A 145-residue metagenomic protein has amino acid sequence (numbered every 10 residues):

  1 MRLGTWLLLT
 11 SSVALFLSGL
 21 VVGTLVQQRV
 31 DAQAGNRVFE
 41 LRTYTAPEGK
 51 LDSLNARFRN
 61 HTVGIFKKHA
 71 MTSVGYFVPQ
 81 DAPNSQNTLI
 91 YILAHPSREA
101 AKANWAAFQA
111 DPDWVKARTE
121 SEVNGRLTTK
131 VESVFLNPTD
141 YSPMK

Functional and structural regions predicted by a protein language model:
G4-L8, V22-G35, A56-V74, A94-F135: An amphipathic, aromatic/His-enriched active-site/gating alpha helix that lines ligand/cofactor pockets
S12-T24: Hydrophobic alpha-helical membrane-insertion segments, chiefly the h-region of N-terminal signal peptides
V30-T45, V78, S85-S97: Accessory recognition modules or surfaces
V38-G64: N-terminal targeting signals for Sec/Tat export/insertion, comprising classic cleavable signal peptides
P79-S85, V123-R126: A short beta-turn/loop motif at secondary-structure boundaries
A106, M144-K145: An acidic-aromatic pocket/loop used at catalytic or ligand-binding sites
N137-M144: Short, low-complexity, Pro/Ser/Thr/Gly-rich segments in the mature regions of secreted, periplasmic
